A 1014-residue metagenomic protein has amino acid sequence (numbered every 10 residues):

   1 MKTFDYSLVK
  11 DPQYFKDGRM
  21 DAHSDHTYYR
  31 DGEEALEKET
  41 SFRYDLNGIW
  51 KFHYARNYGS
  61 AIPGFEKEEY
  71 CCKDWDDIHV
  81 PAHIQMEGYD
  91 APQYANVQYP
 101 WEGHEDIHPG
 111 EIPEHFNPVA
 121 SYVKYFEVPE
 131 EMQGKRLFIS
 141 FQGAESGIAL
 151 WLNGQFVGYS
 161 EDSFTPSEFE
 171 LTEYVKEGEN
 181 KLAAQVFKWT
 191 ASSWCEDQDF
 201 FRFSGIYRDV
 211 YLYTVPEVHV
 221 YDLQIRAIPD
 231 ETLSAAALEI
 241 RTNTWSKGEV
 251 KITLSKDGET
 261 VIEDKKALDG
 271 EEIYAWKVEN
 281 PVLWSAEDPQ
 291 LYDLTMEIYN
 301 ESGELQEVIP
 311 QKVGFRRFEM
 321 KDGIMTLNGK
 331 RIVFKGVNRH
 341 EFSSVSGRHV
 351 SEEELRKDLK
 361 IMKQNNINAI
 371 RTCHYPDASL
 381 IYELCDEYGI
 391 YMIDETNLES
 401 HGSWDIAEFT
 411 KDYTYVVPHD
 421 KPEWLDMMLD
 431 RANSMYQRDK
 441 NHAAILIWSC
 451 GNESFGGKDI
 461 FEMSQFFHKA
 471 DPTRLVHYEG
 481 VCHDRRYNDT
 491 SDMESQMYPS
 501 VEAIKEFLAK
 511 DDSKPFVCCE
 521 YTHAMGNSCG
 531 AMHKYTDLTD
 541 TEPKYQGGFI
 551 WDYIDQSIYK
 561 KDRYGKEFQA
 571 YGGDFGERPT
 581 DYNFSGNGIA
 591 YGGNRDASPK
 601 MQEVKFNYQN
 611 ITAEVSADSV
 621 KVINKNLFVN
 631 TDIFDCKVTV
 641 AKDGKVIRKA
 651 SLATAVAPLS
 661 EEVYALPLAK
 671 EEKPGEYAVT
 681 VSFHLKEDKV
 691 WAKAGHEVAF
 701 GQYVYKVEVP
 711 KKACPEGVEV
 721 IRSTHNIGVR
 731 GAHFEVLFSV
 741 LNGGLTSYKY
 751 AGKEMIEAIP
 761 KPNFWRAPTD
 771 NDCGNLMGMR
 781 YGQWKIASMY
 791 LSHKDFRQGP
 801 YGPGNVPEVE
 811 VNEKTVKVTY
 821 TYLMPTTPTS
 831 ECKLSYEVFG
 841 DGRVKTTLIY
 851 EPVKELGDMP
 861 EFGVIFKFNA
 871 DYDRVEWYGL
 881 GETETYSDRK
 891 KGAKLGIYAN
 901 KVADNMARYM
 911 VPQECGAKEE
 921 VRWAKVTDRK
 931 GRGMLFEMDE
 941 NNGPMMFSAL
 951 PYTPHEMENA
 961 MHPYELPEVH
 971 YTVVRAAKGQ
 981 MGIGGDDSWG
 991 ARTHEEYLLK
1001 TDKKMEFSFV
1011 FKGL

Functional and structural regions predicted by a protein language model:
M1-K38, D77, V97, W194 (+3 more regions): Extended substrate-binding grooves/exosites of carbohydrate-active enzymes
K2-F4, L8-K10, K16, M20 (+11 more regions): Accessory beta-strand-rich segments of carbohydrate-active enzymes
Q85-M86, Q93-A95, G143, K188 (+4 more regions): Beta-strand/loop-rich accessory regions of lumenal/periplasmic or secreted enzymes, predominantly carbohydrate-active
M86, A91, N96-I112, E161-S163 (+11 more regions): An acidic-aromatic loop/edge-strand motif
Y122-K124, T165-F169, G270-W276, E662-L666 (+1 more regions): Short strand-edge motifs at loop-to-beta-strand transitions and within beta-strands of extracellular beta-rich domains
K176-E179, R241-E319, Y677-E716: Extended acidic/polar, glycine-enriched regions that form or flank non-catalytic beta-rich accessory modules
E196-V220, G565-K621, K625-D635, A641-K645 (+6 more regions): Catalytic cores of secreted or luminal carbohydrate-active enzymes
K265-E279, G644-P674: Intrinsically disordered, low-complexity Pro/Gly/Ser/Thr-rich segments with frequent PxxP/GP/PP motifs and embedded
